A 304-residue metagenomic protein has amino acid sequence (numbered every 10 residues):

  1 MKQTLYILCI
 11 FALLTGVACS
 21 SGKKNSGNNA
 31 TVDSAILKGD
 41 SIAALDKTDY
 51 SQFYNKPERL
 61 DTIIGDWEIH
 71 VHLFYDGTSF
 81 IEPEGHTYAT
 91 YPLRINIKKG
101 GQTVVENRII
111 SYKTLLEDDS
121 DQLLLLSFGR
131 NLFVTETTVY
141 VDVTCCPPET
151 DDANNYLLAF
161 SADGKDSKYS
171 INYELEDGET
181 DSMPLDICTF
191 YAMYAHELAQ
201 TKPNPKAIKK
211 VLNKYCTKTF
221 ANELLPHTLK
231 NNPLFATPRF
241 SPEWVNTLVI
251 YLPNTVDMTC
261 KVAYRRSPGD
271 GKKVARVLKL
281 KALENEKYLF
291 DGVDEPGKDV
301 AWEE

Functional and structural regions predicted by a protein language model:
T15-A18: C-terminal motif of bacterial Sec signal peptides marking the signal peptidase cleavage site
S20-D40: Short, low-complexity, disordered segments immediately C-terminal to signal peptides in bacterial exported proteins
E68-H72, F80, T137-C146: Short beta-strand elements that form the blades of beta-propeller/WD-repeat-like and other beta-sheet-rich scaffold
V104-Q122, E176-D177: Surface-exposed loop and turn segments in beta-propeller and other repeat-based domains that flank or scaffold
G129-N131, A221, L225-D270: Surface-exposed, charged secondary-structure patches
K168, G271-E304: Short beta-strand edge/turn micro-motifs at domain boundaries
E179-L229: Core segments of small alpha/beta cavity-forming domains
